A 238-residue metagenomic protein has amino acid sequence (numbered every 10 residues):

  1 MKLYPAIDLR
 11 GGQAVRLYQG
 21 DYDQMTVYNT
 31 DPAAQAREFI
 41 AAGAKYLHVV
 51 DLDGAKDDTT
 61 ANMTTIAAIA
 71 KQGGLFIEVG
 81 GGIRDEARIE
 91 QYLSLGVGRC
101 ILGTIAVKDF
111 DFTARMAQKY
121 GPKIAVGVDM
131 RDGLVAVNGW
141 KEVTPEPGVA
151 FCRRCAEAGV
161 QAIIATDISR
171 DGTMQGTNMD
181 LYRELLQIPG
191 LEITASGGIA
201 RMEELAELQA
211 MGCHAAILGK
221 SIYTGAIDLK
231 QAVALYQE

Functional and structural regions predicted by a protein language model:
D8, F39, L47, Y92 (+4 more regions): Conserved, mostly hydrophobic/aromatic
V15, Q19-D23, E90-L93, V97-D171: Conserved anion-binding
Y28-F39, R84-E90, T144-R154, L205: Short, acidic/polar
Y46-N62, T104, D109, I164-Q175: Glycine-rich, proline-tolerant flexible connector loops at the mouths of alpha/beta enzymes
H48-D51, E78, I101-L102, A125 (+2 more regions): Conserved beta-strand positions in the central sheet of alpha/beta enzyme cores
T60-A67, K141-A150, Q175-R183: Charged helix-capping and loop-helix junction motifs
G73, I77-R99, D180-A215: Catalytic cores of alpha/beta
S94-F112, D167, G197-R201, M211-L229: Glycine-rich phosphate-binding active-site loops on the catalytic face of alpha/beta enzymes
